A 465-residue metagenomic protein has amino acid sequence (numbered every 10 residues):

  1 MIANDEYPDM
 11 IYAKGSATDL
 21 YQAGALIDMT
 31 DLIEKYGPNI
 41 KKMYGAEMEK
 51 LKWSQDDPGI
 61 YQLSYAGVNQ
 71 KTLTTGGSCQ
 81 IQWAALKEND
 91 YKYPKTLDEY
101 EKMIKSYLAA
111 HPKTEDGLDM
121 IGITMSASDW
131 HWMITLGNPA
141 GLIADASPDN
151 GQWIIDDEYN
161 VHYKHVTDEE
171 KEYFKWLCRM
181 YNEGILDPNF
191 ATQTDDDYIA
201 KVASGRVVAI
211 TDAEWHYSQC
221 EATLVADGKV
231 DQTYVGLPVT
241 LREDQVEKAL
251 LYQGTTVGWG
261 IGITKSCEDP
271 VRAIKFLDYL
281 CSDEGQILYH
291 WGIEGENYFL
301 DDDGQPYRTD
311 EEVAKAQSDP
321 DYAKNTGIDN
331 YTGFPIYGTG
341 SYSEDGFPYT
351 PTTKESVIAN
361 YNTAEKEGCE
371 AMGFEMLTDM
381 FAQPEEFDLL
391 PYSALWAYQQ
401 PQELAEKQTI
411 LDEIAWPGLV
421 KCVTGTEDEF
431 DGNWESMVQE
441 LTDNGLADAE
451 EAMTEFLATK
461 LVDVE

Functional and structural regions predicted by a protein language model:
M1-Q55, A84-K95, P112-E115, W130-W132 (+5 more regions): Extracytoplasmic "Venus flytrap"/periplasmic binding protein-like
D9-A13, D28, Y61-Y65, S78-Q80 (+4 more regions): Structural recognition of the beta-strand scaffold that forms the well-ordered cores of secreted hydrolase catalytic
A17-G24, T30, E49-Y93, A127-V166 (+2 more regions): Periplasmic solute-binding protein
D28-A46, K92, A144-D168, R242-L250 (+3 more regions): Short, solvent-exposed loop/beta-turn-alpha elements that line the ligand-binding surface or hinge of extracytoplasmic
A109-S126, I287-H290, D443-T454: Bilobed periplasmic-binding protein-like "clamshell/Venus-flytrap" ligand-binding domains
S126-Q152, C178-F347: Extracytoplasmic/periplasmic substrate-binding proteins
G285-G418: Conserved small-residue motifs centered on glycine
P417-E465: Histidine-centered catalytic/metal-binding microenvironments
